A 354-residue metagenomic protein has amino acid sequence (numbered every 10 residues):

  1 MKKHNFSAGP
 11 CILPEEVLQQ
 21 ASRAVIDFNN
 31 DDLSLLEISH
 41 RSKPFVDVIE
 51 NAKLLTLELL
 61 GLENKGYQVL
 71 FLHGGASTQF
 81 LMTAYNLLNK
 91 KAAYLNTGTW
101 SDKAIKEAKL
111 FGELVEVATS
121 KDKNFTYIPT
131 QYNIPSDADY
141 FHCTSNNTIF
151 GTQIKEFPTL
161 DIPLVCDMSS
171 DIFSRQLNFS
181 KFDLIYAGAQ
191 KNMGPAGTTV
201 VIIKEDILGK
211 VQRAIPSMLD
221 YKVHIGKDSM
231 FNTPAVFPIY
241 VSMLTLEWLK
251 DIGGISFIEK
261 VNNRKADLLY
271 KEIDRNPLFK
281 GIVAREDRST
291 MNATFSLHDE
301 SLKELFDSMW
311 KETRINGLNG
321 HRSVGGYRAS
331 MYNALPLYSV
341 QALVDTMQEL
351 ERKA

Functional and structural regions predicted by a protein language model:
M1-S39: N-terminal "arm"/small-domain region of PLP-dependent enzymes with the aminotransferase-like
K3, R328-A354: PLP-dependent enzyme catalytic core of the Aspartate aminotransferase-like
G9, A108, S120-I172: Active-site phosphate-binding strand-loop segment of PLP-dependent enzymes
D32-M82, T99, E107: Conserved N-terminal alpha-helix of the aminotransferase class I/II PLP-enzyme fold
A76-F141: PLP-dependent aminotransferase-like
V165, F179-Q190, T199: Conserved active-site segment immediately N-terminal to the catalytic lysine that forms the internal aldimine
A189-Y270, A284, K353-A354: Active-site C-terminal subdomain of aminotransferase-like
F279-M309: Conserved PLP-binding catalytic core of the aspartate aminotransferase-like
